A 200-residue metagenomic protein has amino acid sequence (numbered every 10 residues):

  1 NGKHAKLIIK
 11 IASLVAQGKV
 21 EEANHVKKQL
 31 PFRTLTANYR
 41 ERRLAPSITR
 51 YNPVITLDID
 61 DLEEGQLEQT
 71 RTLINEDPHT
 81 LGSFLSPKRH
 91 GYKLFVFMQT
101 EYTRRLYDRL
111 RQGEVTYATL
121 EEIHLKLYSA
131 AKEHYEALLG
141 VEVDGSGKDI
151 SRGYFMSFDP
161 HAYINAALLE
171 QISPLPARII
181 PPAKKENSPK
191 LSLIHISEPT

Functional and structural regions predicted by a protein language model:
N1-H90, M98-L127, V141: Signature for HUH/AEP ssDNA processing cores
N52, T56, S151-G153, S157 (+1 more regions): Small-side-chain structural scaffolding
T100, L110, T116-I123, K132 (+1 more regions): Catalytic "initiation/cleavage/transfer" segments centered on a nucleophilic residue and adjacent nucleic-acid-engaging
L191-T200: Residue-level detector of conserved catalytic or cofactor/ligand-binding positions in enzyme active sites
